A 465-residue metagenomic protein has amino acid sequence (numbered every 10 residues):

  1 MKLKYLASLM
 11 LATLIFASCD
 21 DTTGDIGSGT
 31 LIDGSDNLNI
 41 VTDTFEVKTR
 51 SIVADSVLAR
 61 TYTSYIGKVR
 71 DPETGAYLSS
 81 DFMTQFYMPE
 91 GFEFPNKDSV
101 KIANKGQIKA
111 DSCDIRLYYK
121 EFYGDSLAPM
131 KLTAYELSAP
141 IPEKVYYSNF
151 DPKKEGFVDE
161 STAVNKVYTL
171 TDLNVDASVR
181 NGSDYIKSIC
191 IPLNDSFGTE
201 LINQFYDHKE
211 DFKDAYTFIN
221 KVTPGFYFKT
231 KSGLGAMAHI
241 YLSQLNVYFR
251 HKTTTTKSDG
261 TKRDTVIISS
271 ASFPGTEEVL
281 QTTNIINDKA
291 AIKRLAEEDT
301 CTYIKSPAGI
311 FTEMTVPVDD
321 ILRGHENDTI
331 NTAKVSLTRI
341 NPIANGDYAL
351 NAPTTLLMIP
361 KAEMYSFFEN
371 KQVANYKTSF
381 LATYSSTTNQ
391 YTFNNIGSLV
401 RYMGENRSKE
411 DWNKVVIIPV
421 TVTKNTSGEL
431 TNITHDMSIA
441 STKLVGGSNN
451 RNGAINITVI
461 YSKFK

Functional and structural regions predicted by a protein language model:
K2-K465: Secreted, disulfide-rich extracellular signaling modules
